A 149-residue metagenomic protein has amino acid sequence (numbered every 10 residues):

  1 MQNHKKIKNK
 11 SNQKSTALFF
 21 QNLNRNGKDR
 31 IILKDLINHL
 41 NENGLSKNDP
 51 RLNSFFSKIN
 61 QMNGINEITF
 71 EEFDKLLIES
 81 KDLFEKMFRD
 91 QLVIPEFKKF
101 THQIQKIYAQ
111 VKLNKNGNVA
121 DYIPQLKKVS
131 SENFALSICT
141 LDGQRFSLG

Functional and structural regions predicted by a protein language model:
Q2-R30, N43-E72: Primarily EF-hand calcium-binding motifs
N24, F56, N60-N63, L77 (+4 more regions): Generic secondary-structure transition motif, activating predominantly at the C-termini of alpha-helices
I32-K34: Short acidic, hydrophobic short linear motifs in intrinsically disordered regions
I37: Globin-like tetrapyrrole-binding proteins
I65-D82, Q125-K128, T140: Short N-terminal signal/transit or membrane-insertion segments and the immediately adjacent low-complexity/disordered
F70, D74-K115: Low-complexity, highly charged intrinsically disordered N-terminal segments that act as targeting/localization
K112-L148: A short, well-structured edge-of-sheet supersecondary motif
